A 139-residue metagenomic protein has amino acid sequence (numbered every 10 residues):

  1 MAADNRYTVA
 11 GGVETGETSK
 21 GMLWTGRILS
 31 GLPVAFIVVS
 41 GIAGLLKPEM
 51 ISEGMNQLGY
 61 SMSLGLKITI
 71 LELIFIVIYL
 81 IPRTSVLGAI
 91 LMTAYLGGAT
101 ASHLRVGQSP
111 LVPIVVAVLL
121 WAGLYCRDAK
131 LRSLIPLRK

Functional and structural regions predicted by a protein language model:
M1-V39, L80-K139: Extended, low-polarity transmembrane helix blocks
T8-G16, Q57-K67: Hydrophobic alpha-helical transmembrane segments
M22-G26, L46-E49, T69-L71: Short hydrophobic/aromatic-rich motifs at helix boundaries and adjacent loops
V34, G44, G54, T69 (+3 more regions): Residue-level recognition of specific faces of alpha-helices
F36-L64: Solvent-exposed, well-ordered loop and adjacent helix/strand elements within mature globular domains that form
V39, Y60-L80, L87: Core segments of alpha-helical transmembrane spans in multipass integral membrane proteins
